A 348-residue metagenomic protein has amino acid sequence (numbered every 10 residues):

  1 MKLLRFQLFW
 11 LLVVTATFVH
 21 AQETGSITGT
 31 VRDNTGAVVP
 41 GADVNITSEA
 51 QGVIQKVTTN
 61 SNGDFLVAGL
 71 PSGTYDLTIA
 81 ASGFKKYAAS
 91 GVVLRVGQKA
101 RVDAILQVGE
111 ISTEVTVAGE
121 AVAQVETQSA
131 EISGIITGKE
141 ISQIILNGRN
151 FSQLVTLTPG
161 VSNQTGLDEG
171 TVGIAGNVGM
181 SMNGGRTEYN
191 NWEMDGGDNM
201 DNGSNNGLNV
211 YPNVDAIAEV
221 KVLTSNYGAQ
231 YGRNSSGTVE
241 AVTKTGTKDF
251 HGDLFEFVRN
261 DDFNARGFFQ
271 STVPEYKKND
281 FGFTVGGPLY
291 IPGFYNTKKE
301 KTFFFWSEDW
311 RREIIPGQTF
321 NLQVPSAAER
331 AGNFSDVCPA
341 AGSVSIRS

Functional and structural regions predicted by a protein language model:
K2-T137, N213-D215: Periplasm-facing N-terminal accessory domains of Gram-negative outer-membrane beta-barrel systems
N60, F84-T245, V258-Q270, D280-Y290 (+1 more regions): Periplasmic N-terminal accessory/gating domains of Gram-negative outer-membrane beta-barrel systems
A218-E219, E300-T302: Loop/turn elements at helix/coil->beta-strand transitions in domains of secreted/extracellular proteins
F250-L254, T302-W306: Transmembrane beta-strands of outer-membrane beta-barrel proteins
F268-V273, Y290-K298, I314, F320-V324: Short, polar/flexible loop-turn hinges at active-site or ligand-entry regions and domain interfaces
W310-S348: A surface-exposed, glycine/aromatic-enriched loop/edge motif typical of exported proteins
